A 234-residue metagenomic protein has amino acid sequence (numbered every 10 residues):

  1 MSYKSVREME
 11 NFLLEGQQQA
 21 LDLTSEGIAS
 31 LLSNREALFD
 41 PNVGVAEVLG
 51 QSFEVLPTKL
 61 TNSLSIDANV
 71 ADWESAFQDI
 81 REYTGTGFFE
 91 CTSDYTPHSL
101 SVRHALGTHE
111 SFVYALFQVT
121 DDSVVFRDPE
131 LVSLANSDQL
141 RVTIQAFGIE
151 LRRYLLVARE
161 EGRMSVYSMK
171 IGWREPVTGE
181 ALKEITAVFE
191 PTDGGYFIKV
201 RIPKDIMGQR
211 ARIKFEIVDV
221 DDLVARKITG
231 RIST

Functional and structural regions predicted by a protein language model:
S2-Q18: N-terminal membrane-insertion alpha helix
S5, T24, L64-I66: Alpha-helical structural motif
M9, L13, T24-F39: N-terminal alpha-helical signal peptides/signal-anchor transmembrane segments
L21: Carboxylate-rich, polar loop motifs that coordinate divalent cations or form catalytic acidic clusters
L32, F39-T234: Structural preference for beta-rich elements and adjacent junctions enriched in aromatics
